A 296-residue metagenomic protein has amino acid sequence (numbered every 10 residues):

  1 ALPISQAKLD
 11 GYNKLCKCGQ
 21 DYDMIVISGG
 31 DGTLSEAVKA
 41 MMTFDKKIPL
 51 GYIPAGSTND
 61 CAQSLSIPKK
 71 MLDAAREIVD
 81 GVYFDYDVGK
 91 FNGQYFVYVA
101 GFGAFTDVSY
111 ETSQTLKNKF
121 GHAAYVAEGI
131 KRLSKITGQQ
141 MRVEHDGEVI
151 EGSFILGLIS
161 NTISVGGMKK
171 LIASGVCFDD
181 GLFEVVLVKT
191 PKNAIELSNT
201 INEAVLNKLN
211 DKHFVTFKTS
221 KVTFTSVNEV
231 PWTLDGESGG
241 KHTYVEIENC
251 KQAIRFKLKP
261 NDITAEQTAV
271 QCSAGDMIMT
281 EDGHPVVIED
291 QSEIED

Functional and structural regions predicted by a protein language model:
A1-S28, S35, K39-A40, D73 (+3 more regions): ATP/NTP phosphate-donor binding region
V38-M41, Q63-L65, K170-L171, N199: Short amphipathic alpha-helical segments
T43-I159: Catalytic core of DAGKc-family lipid kinases
G101, F105, L158-S174, S238: Glycine-rich phosphate/pyrophosphate-binding beta-alpha loops
T106-V108, E151-S153, V165-M168, N193-E196: Short acidic/glycine-rich loop or secondary-structure boundary segments that cap or lie
L116-A123, V165, A173-I195: Gly/Ser/Thr-rich active-site loops/lids in small-molecule metabolic enzymes that frequently grip phosphoryl groups
T137-Q139, S153-I155, D179-E184, K218-S220: A generic structural signal for short beta-strands and their flanking turns/coil linkers
H145, E151, C177, L187-D296: ATP/nucleoside-binding phosphotransfer catalytic cores, i.e., glycine-rich phosphate-binding loops
